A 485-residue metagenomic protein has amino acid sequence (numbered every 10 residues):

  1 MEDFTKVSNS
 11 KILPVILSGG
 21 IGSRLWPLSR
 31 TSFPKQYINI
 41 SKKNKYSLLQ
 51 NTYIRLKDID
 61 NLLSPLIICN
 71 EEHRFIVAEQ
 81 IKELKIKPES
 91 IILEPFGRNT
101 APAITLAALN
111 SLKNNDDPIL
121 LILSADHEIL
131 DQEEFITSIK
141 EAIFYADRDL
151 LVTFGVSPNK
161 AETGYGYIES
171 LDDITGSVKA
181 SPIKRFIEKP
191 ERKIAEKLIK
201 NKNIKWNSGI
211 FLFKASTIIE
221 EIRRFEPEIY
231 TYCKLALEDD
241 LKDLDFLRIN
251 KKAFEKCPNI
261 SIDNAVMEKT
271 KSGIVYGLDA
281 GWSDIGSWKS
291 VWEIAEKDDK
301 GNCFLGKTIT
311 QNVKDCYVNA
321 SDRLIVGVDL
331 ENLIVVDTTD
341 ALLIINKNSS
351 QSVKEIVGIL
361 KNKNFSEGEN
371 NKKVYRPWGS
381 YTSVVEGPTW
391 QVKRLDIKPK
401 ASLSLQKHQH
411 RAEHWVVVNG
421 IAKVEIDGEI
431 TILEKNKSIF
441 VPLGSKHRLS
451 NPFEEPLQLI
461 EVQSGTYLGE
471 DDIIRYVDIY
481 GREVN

Functional and structural regions predicted by a protein language model:
M1-K11, S216-F440, S445-P452, T466-L468 (+1 more regions): Left-handed beta-helix
E2-I16, R24-T31, S41-S124, E128-E133 (+1 more regions): Conserved N-terminal catalytic core of the sugar/cofactor nucleotidyltransferase
I16-S18, I68, L121-S124, T153-S157 (+2 more regions): Short beta-strand segments
K82, I86-I174, L212, E220 (+1 more regions): Conserved beta-loop-beta/alpha segment of the NTase-like Rossmann-fold superfamily that binds/positions NTPs
L120, K184, I210-F211, S283 (+2 more regions): A residue-level structural signature of the nucleotidyltransferase/glycosyltransferase Rossmann-like core
L171-K205, D240: A short, charged helix-loop
I204-K214: Short loop-to-beta-strand entry elements in the cores of soluble alpha/beta enzymes
